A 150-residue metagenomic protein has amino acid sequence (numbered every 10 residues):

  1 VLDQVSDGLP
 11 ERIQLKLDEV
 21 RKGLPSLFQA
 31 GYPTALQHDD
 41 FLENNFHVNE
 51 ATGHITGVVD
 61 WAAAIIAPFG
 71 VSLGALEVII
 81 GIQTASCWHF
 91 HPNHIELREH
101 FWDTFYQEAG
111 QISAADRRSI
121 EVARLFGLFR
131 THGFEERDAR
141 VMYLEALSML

Functional and structural regions predicted by a protein language model:
V1-D39, H47-H54: An alpha-helical support segment within catalytic cores of ATP-dependent transferases
L2, S6-P10, A30, T34 (+4 more regions): Alpha-helix initiation/capping motif
N44-L73: Catalytic activation segment of kinase domains across protein kinase-like and atypical kinase folds
A63-P68, A75-L150: Helix-rich C-terminal or lid/interface subdomains of diverse kinases
